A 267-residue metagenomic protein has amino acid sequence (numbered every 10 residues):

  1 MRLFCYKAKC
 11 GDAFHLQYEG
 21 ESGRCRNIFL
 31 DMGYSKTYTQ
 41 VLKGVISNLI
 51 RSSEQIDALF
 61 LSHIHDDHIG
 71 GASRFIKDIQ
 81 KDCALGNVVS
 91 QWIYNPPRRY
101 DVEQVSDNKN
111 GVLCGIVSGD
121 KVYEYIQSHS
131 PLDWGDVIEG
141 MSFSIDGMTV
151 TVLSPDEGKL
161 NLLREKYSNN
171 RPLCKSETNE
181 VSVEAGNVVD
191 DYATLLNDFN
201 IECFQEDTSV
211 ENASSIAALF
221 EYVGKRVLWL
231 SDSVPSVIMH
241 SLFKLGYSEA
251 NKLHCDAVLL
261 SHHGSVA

Functional and structural regions predicted by a protein language model:
M1-Q55, V210-S236: Conserved beta-strand hairpin/beta-sheet module of binuclear metal-dependent hydrolase folds, prominently
Y6, D31-M32, S62, N95 (+2 more regions): Short His-Asn-centered micro-motif
C10-D12, K36-T37, I64-G70, R99-V102 (+5 more regions): Active-site environment of divalent metal-dependent phosphoester hydrolases
E19-G20, K43-V45, R74-I76, D107-K109 (+1 more regions): Short, glycine/charged-enriched secondary-structure capping and boundary segments
C25-R26, T39-W92, S248-S265: Active-site metal-binding motif and surrounding structural segment of the metallo-beta-lactamase
T39-Q40, L163-R164, I238-L242: A short, polar/proline- and glycine-enriched secondary-structure boundary/capping micro-motif
F75-R226: Flexible, acidic/histidine-containing loops and adjacent segments that form or flank the divalent-metal
A218-V266: Long, well-ordered mid-to-C-terminal structural blocks that present hydrophobic/aromatic surfaces
